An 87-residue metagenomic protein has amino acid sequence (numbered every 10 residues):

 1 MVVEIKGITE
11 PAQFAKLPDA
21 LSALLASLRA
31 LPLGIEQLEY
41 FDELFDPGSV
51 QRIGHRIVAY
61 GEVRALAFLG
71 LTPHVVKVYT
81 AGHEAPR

Functional and structural regions predicted by a protein language model:
M1-T9: Short aromatic-glycine-(Arg/Gly/Cys) micro-motifs in beta-strand/loop hairpins
I8, L17, A81-H83: Generic structural motif
P11-Q13: Well-ordered beta-strand positions in beta-sheet-rich domains
A15-Q37: A short, charged, amphipathic alpha-helix used as a generic interaction element across diverse proteins
A30-R87: Short, mixed-charge low-complexity intrinsically disordered segments
